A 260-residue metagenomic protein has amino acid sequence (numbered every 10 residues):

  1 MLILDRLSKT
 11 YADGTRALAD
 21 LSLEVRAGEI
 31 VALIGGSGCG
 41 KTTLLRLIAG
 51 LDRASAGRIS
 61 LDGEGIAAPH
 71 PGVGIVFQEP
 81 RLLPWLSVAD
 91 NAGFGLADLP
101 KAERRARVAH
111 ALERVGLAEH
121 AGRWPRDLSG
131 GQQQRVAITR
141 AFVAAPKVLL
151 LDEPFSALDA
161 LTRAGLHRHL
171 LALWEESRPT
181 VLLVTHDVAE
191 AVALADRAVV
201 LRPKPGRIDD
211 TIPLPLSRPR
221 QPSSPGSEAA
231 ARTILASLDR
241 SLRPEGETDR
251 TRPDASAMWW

Functional and structural regions predicted by a protein language model:
A12-D13, L86, D90-A106, R114-V115: ABC-type ATPase nucleotide-binding domains, specifically the catalytic core motifs of the NBD
I34-G36: The feature captures the beta-strand-to-loop junction immediately N-terminal to the Walker
A49: Helix-to-loop junction immediately C-terminal to a conserved catalytic motif
G57-P69: Conserved ABC transporter NBD signature motif
W124-L128, Q132: Conserved ABC ATPase signature
V143-K147: A short, proline-enriched helix->beta-strand linker immediately N-terminal to the Walker B motif in ABC-type P-loop
